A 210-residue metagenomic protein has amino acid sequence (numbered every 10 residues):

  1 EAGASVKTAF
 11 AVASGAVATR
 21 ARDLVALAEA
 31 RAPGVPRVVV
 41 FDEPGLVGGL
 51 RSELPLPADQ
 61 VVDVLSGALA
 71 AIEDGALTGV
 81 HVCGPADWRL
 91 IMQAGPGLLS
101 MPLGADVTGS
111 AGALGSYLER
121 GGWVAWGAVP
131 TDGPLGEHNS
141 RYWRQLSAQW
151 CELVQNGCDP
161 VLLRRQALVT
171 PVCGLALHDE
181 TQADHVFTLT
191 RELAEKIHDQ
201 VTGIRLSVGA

Functional and structural regions predicted by a protein language model:
E1, A30-A58: Active-site-proximal loop/short-helix segments that contain or immediately flank catalytic acid/base residue(s)
E1-A26: Active-site-proximal, glycine-rich beta->alpha crossover segments in alpha/beta enzymes that shape flexible
V12, P57-Q60, G75-G84, G97-G109: Catalytic beta/alpha-barrel core
V17, E43, I91, V169: Conserved, mostly hydrophobic/aromatic
P36-E43, G75-D87, R205-A210: Aromatic-lined carbohydrate-recognition surfaces of secreted/lumenal glycan-active proteins
L50-V62, G84-G95, A113-L114: Distinct, well-ordered alpha-helical segments
A58-G75, E195: Alpha-helix-loop-beta-strand connector modules within alpha/beta enzyme cores
G97-G203: Catalytic-face loop-and-helix region of soluble metabolic enzyme cores
